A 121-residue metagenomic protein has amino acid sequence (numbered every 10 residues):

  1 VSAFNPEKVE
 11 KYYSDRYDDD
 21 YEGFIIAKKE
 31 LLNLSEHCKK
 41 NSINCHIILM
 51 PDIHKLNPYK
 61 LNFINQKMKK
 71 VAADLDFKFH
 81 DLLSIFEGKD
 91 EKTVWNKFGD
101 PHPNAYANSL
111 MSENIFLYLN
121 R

Functional and structural regions predicted by a protein language model:
V1-K70, F77, L82-G88, K92-T93: Serine-dependent acyl-ester chemistry module
K67-V71, D100-P103: Short, surface-exposed linear patches
G99-R121: Histidine-centered active-site loop/cap adjacent to the catalytic His in serine esterases/O-acetyl transfer systems
